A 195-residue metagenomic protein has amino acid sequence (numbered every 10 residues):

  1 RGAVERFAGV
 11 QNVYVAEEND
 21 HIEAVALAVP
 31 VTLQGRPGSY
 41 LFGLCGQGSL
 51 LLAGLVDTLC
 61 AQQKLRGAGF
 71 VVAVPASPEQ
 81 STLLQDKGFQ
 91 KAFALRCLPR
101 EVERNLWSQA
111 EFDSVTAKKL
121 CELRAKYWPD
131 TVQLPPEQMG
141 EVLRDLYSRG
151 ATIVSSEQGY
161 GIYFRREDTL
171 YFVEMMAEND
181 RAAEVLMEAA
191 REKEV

Functional and structural regions predicted by a protein language model:
R1-F7, E17-E18, K87-Y171: Amide-forming acyltransferase catalytic core, primarily the GNAT-like/NAT-type and related acyltransferase folds
G2-G54, S148-A183: Conserved donor-binding loop and adjoining core beta-sheet/short helix segment in diverse acyl/aminoacyl transferases
A8-G9, Y14, V29, R36 (+5 more regions): Core nucleotidyl-transferase/polymerase catalytic module
L55, L59-Q63, A190: Short hydrophobic clusters on alpha-helical segments that form packing/core surfaces in small helical domains
Q63-A76, K193-V195: Conserved GNAT acetyl-CoA-binding A-motif
T82-D86: Short loop/helix-cap segments at secondary-structure boundaries that form the rim of catalytic
A177, R181-V195: Extended, charged low-complexity segments that frequently continue into or abut oligomerization scaffolds
